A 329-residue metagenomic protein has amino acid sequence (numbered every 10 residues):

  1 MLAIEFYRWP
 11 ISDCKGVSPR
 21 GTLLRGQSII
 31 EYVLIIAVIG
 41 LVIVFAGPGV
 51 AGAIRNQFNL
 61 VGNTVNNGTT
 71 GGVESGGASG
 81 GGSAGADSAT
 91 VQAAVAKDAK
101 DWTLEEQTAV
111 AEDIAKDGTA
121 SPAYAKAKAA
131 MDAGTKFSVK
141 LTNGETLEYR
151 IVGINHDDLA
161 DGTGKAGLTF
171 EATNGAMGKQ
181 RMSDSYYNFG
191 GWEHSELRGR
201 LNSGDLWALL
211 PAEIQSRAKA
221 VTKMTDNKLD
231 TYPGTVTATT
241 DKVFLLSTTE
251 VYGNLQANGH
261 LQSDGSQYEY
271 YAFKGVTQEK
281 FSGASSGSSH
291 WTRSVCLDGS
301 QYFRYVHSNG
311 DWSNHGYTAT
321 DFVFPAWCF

Functional and structural regions predicted by a protein language model:
M1-R25: N-terminal leader/signal peptides at the extreme start of proteins
L2-E5, L24-R25, V33-L34, N66 (+1 more regions): N-terminal secretion-targeting helices of virulence/extracellular proteins, encompassing both classical Sec signal
G26-G47: N-terminal single-pass transmembrane signal-anchor helix
G47-G80: Aliphatic-rich helix starts adjacent to a transmembrane/signal segment
A84-F329: Collagenous Gly-X-Y triple-helix signature in extracellular proteins
